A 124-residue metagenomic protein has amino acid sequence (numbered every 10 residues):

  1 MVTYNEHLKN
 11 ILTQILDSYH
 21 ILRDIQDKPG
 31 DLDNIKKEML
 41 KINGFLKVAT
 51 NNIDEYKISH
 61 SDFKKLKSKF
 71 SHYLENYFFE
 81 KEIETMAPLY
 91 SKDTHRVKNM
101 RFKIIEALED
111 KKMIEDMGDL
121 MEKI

Functional and structural regions predicted by a protein language model:
M1-E6, F63, K67, S71 (+3 more regions): A contiguous, well-structured "functional interface" segment within a domain
M1-F45: Short terminal alpha-helical segments
V2, H7, L16-Y19, H60-D62 (+3 more regions): Helix-centric, low-specificity signal for extended rod-like, repetitive segments
I15-R23, N43-I53, Y77-A87, E115-G118: Extended amphipathic alpha-helical scaffold segments
I21-K36, D54-H60, M86-R96: Charged, low-complexity interaction regions
F45-F70: Short, solvent-exposed, charged loop/turn and helix-capping segments that join or cap alpha-helices on peripheral
H72-I124: Amphipathic alpha-helical binding modules
